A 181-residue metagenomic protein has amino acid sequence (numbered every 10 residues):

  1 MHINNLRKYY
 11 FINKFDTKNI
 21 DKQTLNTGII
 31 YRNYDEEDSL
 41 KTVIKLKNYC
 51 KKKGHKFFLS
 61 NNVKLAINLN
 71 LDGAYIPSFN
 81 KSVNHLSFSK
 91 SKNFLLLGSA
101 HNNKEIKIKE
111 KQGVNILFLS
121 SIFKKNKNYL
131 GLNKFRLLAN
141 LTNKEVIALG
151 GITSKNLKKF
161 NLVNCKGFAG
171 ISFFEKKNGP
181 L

Functional and structural regions predicted by a protein language model:
M1-D72, S82-N93: N-terminal positively charged helical leader segments and presequences
L6-I12, T27-Y31, F57-L59, A74-I76 (+4 more regions): Hydrophobic faces of well-ordered beta-strands that scaffold small-molecule active sites in alpha/beta enzyme cores
F11-F15, Y34, N62-K64, F79 (+4 more regions): Active-site beta-loop-alpha junctions enriched in small/polar residues
K22, I67, E110-K111, N161-N164: Non-catalytic positions within long, well-ordered alpha-helices that form the structural scaffold/packing of enzyme
T42-F58, K81, H85-N102, L130-T153: Alpha-helix-loop-beta-strand connector modules within alpha/beta enzyme cores
I44, N48, K64-I67, K107 (+2 more regions): Alpha-helical segments flanking ligand/cofactor-binding loops in enzyme cores
N68-N80, F94-N140, K177: Glycine/Thr-rich beta-alpha phosphate-binding loop at enzyme active sites
I76-L86, I116-G131, I152-L181: Glycine-rich phosphate-binding active-site loops on the catalytic face of alpha/beta enzymes
